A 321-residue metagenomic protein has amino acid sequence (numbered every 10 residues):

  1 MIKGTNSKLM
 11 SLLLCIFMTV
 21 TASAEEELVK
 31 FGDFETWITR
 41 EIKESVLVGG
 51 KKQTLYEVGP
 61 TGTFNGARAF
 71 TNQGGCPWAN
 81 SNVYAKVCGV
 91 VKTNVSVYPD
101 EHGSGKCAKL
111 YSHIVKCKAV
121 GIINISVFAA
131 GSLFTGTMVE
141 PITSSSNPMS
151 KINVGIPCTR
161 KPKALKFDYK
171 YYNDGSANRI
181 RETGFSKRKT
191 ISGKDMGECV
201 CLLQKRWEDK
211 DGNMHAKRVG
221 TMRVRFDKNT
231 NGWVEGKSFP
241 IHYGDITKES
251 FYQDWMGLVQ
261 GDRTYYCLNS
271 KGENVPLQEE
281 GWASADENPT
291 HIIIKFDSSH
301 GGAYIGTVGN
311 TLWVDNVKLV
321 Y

Functional and structural regions predicted by a protein language model:
M1-L28: Bacterial Sec-dependent N-terminal signal peptides
S11, T39, K170-Y172: Residue-level marker of positions within ordered structural domains that often coincide with functionally constrained
E25-P162, R181, S192-D245, Q253-V320: Aromatic (Trp/Tyr/Phe) and Gly/Pro-enriched flexible surface segments
K161-Y171: A short beta-strand element within beta-rich, extracytoplasmic domains of secreted/secretory-pathway proteins
Y171-N178, K189-K194: Extended, low-complexity, turn-rich repeat/linker tracts enriched in Gly/Pro/Ser/Thr and Asp/Glu that occur
T183-K187: Interfacial segments of alpha-helical transmembrane regions
